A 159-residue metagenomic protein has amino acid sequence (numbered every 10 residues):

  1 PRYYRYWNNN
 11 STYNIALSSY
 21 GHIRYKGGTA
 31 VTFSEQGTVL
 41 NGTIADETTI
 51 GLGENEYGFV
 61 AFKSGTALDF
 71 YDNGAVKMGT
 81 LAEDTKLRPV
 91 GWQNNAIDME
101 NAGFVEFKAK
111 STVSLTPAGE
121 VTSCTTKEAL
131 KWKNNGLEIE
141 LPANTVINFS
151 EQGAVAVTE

Functional and structural regions predicted by a protein language model:
P1-E159: Glycine/tyrosine- and acidic-biased, solvent-exposed loop/turn segments at the edges of beta-strands
